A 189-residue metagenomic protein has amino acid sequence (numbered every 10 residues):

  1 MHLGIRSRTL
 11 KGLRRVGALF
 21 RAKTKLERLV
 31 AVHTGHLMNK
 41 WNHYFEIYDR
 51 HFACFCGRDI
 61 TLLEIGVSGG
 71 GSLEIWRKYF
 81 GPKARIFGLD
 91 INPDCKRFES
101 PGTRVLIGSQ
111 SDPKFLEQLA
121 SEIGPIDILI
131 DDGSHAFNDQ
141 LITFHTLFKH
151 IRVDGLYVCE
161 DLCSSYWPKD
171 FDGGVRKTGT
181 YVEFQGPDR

Functional and structural regions predicted by a protein language model:
M1-I130, S134-C159, C163-R189: A short alpha-helical cap/connector motif
